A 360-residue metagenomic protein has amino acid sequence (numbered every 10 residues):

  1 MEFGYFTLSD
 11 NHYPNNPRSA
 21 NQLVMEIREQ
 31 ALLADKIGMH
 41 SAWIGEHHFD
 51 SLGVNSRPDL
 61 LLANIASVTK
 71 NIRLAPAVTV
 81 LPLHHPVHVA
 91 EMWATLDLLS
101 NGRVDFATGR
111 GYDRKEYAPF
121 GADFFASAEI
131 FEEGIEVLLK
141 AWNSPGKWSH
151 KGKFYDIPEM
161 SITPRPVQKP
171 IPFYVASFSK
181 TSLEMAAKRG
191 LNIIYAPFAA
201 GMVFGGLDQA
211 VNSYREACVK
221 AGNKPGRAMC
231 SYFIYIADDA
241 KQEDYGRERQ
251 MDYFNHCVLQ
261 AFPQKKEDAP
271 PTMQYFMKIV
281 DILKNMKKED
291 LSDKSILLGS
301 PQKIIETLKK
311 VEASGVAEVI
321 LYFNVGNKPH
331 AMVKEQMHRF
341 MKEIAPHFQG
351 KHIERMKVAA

Functional and structural regions predicted by a protein language model:
M1-V68, I72-L74, K169-I171, V358-A360: N-terminal beta1-alpha1-beta2 module of alpha/beta enzyme domains
F3, A34, G38, E46 (+10 more regions): Conserved, mostly hydrophobic/aromatic
F3-T7, A42-I44, L74-P76, V104-T108 (+4 more regions): Hydrophobic faces of well-ordered beta-strands that scaffold small-molecule active sites in alpha/beta enzyme cores
T7, A128-I162, M202-S314, K351-A360: An alpha-helical appendage that flanks or caps ligand/catalytic pockets
N11-M25, T79-V87, V167-S177, Y235-A237 (+1 more regions): Active-site mouth loops of central-metabolism enzymes
S41-L61, I65, V80, P197-F204 (+1 more regions): Glycine-rich, proline-tolerant flexible connector loops at the mouths of alpha/beta enzymes
L52-P76, I130, G134, M337-I353: Alpha-helix-loop-beta-strand connector modules within alpha/beta enzyme cores
H85-N192, G205-N212, E216, G222: Internal, glycine-rich beta/alpha segment that forms the wall or movable "lid" of small-molecule/cofactor binding
